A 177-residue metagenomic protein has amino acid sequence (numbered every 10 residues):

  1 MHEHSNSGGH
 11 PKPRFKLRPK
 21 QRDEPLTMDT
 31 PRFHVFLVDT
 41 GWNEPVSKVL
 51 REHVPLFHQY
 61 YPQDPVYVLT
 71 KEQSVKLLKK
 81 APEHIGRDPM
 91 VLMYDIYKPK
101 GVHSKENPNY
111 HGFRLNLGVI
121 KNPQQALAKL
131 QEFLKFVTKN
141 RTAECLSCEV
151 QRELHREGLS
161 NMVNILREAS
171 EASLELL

Functional and structural regions predicted by a protein language model:
M1-Y67, K71-Q73: Local sequence-structure signature of Cys/Sec-based thiol-disulfide redox active-site neighborhoods
V35, V66-V68, V91-M93, L115 (+1 more regions): Hydrophobic beta-strand residues in large extracellular and virion-surface proteins
F36, V49, L77, A126-F136 (+3 more regions): Charge-rich, solvent-exposed alpha-helical interaction surfaces
P45-L50, L77-K80, V102-S104: A short acidic (Asp/Glu
K71-L77, Y97: Exposed regions on extracellular, virion, or secretory-pathway luminal proteins
K80-N109: A short, hydrophobic beta-strand/beta-hairpin element that forms part of a small beta-sheet core
P108-C148: Ser/Thr/Gly-rich flexible loops in soluble cytosolic domains mediating phosphotransfer, phosphorylation
E144-L177: Membrane-inserting effector segments that mediate pore formation, membrane fusion, or transient membrane insertion
